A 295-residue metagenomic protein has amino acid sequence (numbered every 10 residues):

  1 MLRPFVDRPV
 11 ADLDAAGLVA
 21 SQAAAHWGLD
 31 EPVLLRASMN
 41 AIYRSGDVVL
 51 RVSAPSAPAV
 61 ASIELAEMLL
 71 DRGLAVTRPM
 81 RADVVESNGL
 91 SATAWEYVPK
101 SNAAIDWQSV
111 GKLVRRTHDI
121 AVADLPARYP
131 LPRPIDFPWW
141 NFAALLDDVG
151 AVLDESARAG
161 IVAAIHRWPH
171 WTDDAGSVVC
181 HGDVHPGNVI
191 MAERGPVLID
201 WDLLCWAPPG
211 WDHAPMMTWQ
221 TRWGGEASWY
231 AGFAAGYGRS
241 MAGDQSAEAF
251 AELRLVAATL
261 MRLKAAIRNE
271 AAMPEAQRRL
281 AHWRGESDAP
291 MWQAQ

Functional and structural regions predicted by a protein language model:
M1-L29: Juxta-kinase regulatory segment immediately upstream of eukaryotic protein kinase catalytic domains
P4-R8, D148, V152, L260-Q295: ATP/Mg2+ or Mg2+-diphosphate-binding catalytic cores that bind nucleotide phosphates or diphosphates via glycine-rich
G17, V49-L90, P99-D119: A conserved alpha-helical element in kinase catalytic cores
R36-R51, P79, H166-H213: Active-site acidic catalytic loop and adjacent metal/ATP-binding pocket of ATP-dependent phosphoryl transfer enzymes
P55, K100, P196, L204-W206 (+1 more regions): Activation segment
L90-A104, F142-G150, V256-M273: A glycine-centered beta->alpha junction motif in the catalytic cores of kinase/phosphotransferase enzymes
S101-S156, A175-S177: A cross-family kinase active-site recognition segment
G210-A242, L253-E270: Active-site activation/catalytic loop segments of kinase-like enzymes and analogous catalytic loops in related
